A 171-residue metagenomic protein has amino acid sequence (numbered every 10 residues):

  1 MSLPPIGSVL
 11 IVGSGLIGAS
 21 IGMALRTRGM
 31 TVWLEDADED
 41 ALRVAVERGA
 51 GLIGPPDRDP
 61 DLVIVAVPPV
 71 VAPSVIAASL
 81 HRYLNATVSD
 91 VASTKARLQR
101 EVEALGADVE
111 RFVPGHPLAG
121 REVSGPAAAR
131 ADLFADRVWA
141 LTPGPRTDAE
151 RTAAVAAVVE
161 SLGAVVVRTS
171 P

Functional and structural regions predicted by a protein language model:
M1-G54, L62: NAD(P)+-binding Rossmann beta1-loop-alpha1 motif at the extreme N-terminus of oxidoreductases
P5-S8, P60, N85, D136: Phosphate-coordination loops involved in phosphoryl transfer and adenosine-cofactor binding
S8, T31, R111, V138 (+1 more regions): Residues at the starts of beta-strands that form the adenosine-phosphate
L10, I64-A66, A140: Structural motif
A37, V67, V91-S93: Short beta->alpha hinge that forms the Motif I/post-I loop of the SAM-binding pocket
V63-I64, S89: N-terminal Rossmann-like NAD(P) cofactor-binding module of classical short-chain dehydrogenase/reductase
V75-A128: Rossmann-like NAD(P)(H) cofactor-binding subdomain of soluble oxidoreductases
L133-P171: Internal alpha-helical scaffold of NAD(P)-dependent oxidoreductase catalytic cores
